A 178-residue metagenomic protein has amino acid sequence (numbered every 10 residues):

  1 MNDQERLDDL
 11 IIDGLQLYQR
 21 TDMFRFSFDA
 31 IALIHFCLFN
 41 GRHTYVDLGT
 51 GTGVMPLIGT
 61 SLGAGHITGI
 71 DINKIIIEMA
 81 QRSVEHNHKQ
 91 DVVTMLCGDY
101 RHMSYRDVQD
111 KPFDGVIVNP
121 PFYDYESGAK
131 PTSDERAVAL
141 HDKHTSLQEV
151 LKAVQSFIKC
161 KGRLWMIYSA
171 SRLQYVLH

Functional and structural regions predicted by a protein language model:
N2-N40: Class I SAM-dependent transferase core
Q19, C97-G98, Y168: Short loop/edge segments at beta-strand edges and connector loops that shape dinucleotide/nucleotide cofactor-binding
F24, F28, T50, G63 (+3 more regions): Residues at secondary-structure transition points
H35-Q109, G115-V118, D124-E126: Conserved SAM/SAH cofactor-binding pocket of Class I
Q81, G128-P131, L177-H178: Short amphipathic alpha-helical segments
P120-E149: Mobile active-site "lid"/loop adjacent to the S-adenosyl-L-methionine
H144-H178: Conserved Class I SAM-dependent methyltransferase catalytic core
